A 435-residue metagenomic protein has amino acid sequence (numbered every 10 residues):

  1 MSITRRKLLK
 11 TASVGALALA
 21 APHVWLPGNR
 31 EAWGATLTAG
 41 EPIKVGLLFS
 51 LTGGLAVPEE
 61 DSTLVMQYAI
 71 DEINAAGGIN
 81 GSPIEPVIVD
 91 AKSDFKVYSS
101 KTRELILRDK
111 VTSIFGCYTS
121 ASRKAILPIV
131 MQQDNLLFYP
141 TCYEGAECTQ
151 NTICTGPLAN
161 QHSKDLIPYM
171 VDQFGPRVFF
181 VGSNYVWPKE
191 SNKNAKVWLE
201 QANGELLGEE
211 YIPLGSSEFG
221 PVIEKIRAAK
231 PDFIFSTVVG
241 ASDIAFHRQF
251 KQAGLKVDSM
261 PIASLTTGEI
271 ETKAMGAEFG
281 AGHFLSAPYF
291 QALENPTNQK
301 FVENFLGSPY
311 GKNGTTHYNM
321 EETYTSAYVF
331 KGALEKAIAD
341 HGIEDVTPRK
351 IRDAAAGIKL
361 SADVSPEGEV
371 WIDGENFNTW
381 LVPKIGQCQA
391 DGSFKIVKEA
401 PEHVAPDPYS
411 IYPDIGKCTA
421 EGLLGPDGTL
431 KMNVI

Functional and structural regions predicted by a protein language model:
S2-T11, G15, P22, P27-G28 (+1 more regions): Extracytosolic ligand-binding ectodomains
